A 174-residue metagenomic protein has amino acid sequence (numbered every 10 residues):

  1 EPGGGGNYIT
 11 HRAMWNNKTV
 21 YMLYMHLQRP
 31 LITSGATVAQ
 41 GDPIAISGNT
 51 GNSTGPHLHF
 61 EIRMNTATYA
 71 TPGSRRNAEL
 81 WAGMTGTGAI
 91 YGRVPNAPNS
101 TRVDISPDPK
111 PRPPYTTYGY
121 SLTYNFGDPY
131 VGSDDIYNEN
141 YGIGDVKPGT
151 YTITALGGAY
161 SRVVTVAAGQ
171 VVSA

Functional and structural regions predicted by a protein language model:
E1, L31-S47: Short, well-structured beta-strand-loop connectors
E1-L31, P56, E61: Zn2+-dependent peptidoglycan hydrolase active-site motif and core
R12, M25, A39, G48 (+1 more regions): Residue-level detector of conserved, well-ordered beta-strand and adjacent loop positions that form binding/recognition
A13, D42, S47-G48, I62 (+1 more regions): Conserved "cap/hinge" positions at secondary-structure junctions
V20, T33, E61-E139, K147-T150 (+2 more regions): Acidic, glycine-rich catalytic/binding loops that coordinate metals and/or anionic ligands
Y24, I143-G144: Hydrophobic core positions of the immunoglobulin-like beta-sandwich fold
G51-G55: A flexible loop/linker signature enriched in serine peptidases of the S9 family
